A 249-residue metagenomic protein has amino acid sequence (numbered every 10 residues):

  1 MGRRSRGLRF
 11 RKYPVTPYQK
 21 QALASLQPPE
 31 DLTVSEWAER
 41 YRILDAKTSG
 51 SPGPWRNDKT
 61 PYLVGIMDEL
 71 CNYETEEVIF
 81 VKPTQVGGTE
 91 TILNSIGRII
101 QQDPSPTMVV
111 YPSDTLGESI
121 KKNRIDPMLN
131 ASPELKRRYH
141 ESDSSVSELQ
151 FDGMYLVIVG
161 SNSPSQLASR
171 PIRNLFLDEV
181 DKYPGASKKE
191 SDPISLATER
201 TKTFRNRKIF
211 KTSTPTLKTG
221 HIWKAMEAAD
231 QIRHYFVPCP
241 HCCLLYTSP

Functional and structural regions predicted by a protein language model:
G2-S248: Phosphate/NTP-binding elements of NTP-utilizing enzymes
